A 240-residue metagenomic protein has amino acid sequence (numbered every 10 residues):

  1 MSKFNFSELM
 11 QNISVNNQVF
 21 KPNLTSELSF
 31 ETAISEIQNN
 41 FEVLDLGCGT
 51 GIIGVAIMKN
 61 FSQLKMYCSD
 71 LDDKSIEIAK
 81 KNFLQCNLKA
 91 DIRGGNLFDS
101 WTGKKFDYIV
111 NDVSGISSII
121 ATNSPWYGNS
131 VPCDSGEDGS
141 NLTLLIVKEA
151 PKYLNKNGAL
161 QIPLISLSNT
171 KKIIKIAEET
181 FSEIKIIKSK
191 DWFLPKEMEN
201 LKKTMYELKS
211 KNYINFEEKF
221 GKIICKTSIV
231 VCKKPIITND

Functional and structural regions predicted by a protein language model:
M1-N60, K209-P235: SAM-dependent Rossmann-like transferase core, predominantly class I methyltransferases with a strong bias toward
K65-D70: Conserved SAM-binding motif I beta-strand of class I
D72-K74: Conserved SAM/SAH-binding beta-strand->alpha-helix loop
A79-K80: Conserved SAM-binding loop
N87-L97: Conserved SAM-binding strand-loop segment of SAM-dependent methyltransferases
F98-I109: A short acidic, Gly/Pro-enriched loop at the edge of an enzyme's catalytic core that lines a small-molecule cofactor
V113-L144: Mobile active-site "lid"/loop adjacent to the S-adenosyl-L-methionine
S140-M198: Conserved Class I SAM-dependent methyltransferase catalytic core
